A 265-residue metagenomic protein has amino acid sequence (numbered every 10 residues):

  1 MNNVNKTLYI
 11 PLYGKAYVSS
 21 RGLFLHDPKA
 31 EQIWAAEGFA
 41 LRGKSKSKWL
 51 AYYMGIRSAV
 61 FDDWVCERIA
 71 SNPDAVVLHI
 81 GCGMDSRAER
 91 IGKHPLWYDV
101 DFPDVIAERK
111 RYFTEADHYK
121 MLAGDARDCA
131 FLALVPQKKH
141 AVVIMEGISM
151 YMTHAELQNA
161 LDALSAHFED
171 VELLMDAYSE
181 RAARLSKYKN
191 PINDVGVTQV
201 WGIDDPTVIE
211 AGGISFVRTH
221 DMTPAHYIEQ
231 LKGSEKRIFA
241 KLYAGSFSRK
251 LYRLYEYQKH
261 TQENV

Functional and structural regions predicted by a protein language model:
M1-L78, C82-L122, Q137: Rossmann-like AdoMet
C129-K139: Short amphipathic alpha-helix with an adjacent loop that forms part of the alpha/beta core around
Y151-L164: A short, conserved alpha-helix within the catalytic core of class I
H167-E180: Conserved beta-strand signature within the Rossmann-like core of class I S-adenosyl-L-methionine
E180-V197: Short, glycine-/aromatic-enriched active-site segment of Class I SAM-dependent methyltransferases
G196-P224: Short alpha-helix
V217-K241: Conserved catalytic loop of SAM-dependent methyltransferase domains
K232-V265: Core SAM-dependent methyltransferase catalytic element
